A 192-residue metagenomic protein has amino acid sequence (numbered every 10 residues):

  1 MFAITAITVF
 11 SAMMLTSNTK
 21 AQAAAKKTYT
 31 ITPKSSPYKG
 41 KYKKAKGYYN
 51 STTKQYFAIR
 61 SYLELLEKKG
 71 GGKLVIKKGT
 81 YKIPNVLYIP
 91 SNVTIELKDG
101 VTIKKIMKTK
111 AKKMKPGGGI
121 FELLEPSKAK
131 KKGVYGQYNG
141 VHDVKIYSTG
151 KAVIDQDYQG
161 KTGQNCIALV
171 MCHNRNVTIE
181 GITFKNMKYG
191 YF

Functional and structural regions predicted by a protein language model:
A3-A6, S17, A24-F192: Extracellular/periplasmic carbohydrate-active domains that bind, remodel, or depolymerize complex polysaccharides
V9: Active-site-proximal or metal-binding-adjacent scaffold patches in catalytic folds
A12-T16: Juxtamembrane cytosolic interface motif at the C-terminal end of transmembrane helices
